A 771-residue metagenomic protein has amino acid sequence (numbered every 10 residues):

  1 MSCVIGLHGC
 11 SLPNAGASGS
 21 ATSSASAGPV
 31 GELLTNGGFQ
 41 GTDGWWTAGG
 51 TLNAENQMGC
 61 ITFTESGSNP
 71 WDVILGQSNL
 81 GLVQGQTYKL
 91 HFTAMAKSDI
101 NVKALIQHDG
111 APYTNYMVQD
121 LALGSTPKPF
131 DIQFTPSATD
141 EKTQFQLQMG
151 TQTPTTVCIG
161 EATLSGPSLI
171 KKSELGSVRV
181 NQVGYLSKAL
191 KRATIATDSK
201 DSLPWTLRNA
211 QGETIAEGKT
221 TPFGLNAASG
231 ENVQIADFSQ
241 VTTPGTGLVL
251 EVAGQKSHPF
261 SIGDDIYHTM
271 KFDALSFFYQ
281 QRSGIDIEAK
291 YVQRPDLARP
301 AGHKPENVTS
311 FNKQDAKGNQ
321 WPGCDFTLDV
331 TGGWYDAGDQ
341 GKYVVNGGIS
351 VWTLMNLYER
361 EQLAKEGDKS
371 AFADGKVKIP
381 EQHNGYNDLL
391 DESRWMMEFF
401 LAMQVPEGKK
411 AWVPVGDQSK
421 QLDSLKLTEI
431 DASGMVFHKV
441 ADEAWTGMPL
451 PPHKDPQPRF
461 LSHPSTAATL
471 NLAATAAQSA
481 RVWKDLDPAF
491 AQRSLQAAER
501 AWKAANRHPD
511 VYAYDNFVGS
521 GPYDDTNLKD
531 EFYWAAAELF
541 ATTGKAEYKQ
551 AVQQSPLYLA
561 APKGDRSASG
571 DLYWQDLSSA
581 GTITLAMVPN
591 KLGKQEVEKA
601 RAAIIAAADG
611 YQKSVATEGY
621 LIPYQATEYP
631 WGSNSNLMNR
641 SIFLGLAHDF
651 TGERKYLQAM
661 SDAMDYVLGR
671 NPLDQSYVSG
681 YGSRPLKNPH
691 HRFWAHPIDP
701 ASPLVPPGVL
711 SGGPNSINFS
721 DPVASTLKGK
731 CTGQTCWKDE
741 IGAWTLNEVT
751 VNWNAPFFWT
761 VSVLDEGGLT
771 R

Functional and structural regions predicted by a protein language model:
H8-G9: C-terminal motif of bacterial Sec signal peptides marking the signal peptidase cleavage site
A21-K171: Extracellular and organelle-lumenal recognition/adhesion modules and their flexible linkers in secreted
Q77, V118, G254-F260: Short Trp-Ser/Thr-centered turn/loop motifs at beta-strand boundaries
Y88-L90, G176, A189-A193: Structural beta-strand segments of beta-rich domains
K172-V183: Short, compositionally biased P/S/T/A/G/V-rich stretches that sit at domain boundaries
Q182-K256, I266, A274-S276, Q280-G348 (+10 more regions): Aromatic (Trp/Tyr) and acidic
V377-L389: Acidic, glycine-anchored loop motifs typical of Ca2+
D388-Q421: Carboxylate/His-rich catalytic cores and anion/metal-binding grooves
